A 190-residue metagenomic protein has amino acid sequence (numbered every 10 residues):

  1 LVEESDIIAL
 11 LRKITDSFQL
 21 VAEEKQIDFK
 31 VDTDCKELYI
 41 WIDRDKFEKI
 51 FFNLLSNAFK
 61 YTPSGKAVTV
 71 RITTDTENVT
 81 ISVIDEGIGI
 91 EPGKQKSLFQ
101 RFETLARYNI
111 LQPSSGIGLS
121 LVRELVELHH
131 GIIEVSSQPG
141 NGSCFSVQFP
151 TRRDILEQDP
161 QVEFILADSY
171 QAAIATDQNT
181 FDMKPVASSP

Functional and structural regions predicted by a protein language model:
L1-D16, D28: A conserved beta-strand-to-alpha-helix junction within the catalytic ATP-binding
I7, G89-S97: Short helix N-cap motif at coil->helix boundaries in the Bergerat
L20, I88-G89: Glycine-rich G1-box
Y39-I42: Conserved micro-motifs of the catalytic ATP-binding
A58-F59: Short helix-loop "hinge" at the ATP-lid/N-box region of the Bergerat-fold HATPase_c
E103-S114: Glycine-rich ATP-lid/hinge loop adjacent to the conserved G-boxes
